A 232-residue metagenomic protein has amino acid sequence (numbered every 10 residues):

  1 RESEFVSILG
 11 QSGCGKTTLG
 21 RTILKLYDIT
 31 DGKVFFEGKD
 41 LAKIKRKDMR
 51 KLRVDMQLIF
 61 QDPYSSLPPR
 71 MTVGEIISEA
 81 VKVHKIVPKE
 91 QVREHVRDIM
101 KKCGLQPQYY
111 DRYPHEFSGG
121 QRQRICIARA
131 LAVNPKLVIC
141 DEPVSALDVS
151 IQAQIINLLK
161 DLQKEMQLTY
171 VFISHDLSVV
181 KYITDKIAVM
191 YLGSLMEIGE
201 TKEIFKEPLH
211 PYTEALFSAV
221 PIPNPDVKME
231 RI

Functional and structural regions predicted by a protein language model:
L24: Helix-to-loop junction immediately C-terminal to a conserved catalytic motif
G32-D40, L52: Conserved ABC transporter NBD signature motif
D40, Q91-Q108, F217-S218: Conserved ABC ATPase "signature" region
Q106, E200-I232: Short catalytic/signature loops enriched in Gly
Y113-F117, Q121: Conserved ABC ATPase signature
A132-K136: A short, proline-enriched helix->beta-strand linker immediately N-terminal to the Walker B motif in ABC-type P-loop
